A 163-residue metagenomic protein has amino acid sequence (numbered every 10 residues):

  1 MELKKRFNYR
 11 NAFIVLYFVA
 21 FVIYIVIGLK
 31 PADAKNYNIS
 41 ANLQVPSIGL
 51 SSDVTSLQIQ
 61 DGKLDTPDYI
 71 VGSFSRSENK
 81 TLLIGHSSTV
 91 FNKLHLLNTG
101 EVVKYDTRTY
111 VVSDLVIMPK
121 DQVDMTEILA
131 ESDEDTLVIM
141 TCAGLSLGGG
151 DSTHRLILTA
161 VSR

Functional and structural regions predicted by a protein language model:
M1-N8: N-terminal Lys/Arg-rich, disordered targeting/topogenic segments
N8-R163: Solvent-exposed, non-transmembrane regions of membrane-associated and secreted proteins
